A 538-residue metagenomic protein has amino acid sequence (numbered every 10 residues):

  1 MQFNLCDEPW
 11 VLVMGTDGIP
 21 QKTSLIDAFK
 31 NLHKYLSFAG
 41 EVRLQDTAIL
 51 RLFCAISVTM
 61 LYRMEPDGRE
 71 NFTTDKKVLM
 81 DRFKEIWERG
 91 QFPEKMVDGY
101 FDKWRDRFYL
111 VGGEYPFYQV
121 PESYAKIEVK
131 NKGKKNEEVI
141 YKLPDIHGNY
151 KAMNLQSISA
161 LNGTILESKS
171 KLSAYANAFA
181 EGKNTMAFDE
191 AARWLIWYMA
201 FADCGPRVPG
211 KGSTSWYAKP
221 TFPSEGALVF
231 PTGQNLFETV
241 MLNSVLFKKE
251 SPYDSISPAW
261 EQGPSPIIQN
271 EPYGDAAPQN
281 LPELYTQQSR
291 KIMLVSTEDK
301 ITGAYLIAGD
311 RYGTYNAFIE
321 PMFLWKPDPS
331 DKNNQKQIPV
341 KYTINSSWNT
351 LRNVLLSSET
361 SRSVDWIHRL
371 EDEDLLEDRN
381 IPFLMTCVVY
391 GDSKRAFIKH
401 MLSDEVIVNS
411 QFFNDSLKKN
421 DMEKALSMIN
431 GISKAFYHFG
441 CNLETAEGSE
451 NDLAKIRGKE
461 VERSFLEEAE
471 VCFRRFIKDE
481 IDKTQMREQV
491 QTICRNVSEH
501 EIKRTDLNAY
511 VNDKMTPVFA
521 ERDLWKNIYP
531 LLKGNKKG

Functional and structural regions predicted by a protein language model:
M1-S170, W197-G538: Extended alpha-helical scaffolding segments
Y175-A176: Early exported N-terminus immediately downstream of N-terminal targeting peptides
E181-N184, S289: Residues immediately within or flanking Cys/His clusters that coordinate Zn2+ in small zinc-binding modules
A187-E190, V295: Short Cys/His-rich metal-coordination motifs, predominantly Zn2+-binding knuckles/fingers
A192-L195: Short functional micro-motifs and their immediate structural scaffolds
